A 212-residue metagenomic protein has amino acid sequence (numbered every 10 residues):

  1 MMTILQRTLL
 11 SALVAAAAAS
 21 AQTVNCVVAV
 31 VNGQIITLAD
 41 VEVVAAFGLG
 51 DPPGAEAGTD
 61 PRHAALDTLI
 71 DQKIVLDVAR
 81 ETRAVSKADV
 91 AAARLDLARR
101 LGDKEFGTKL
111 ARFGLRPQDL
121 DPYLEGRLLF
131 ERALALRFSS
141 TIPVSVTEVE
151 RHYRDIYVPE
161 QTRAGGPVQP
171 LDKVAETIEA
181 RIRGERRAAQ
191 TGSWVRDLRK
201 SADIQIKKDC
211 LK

Functional and structural regions predicted by a protein language model:
M1-L9: Bacterial N-terminal signal peptides that target proteins for export
A12-A21: Hydrophobic h-region of N-terminal signal peptides that target proteins for export in Gram-negative bacteria
T23-E42: Short N-terminal segments immediately surrounding and downstream of signal-peptide cleavage
V24-V27, T59-K212: Peptidyl-prolyl cis-trans isomerase
V31-N32, P53, A57, E81: A short N-terminal beta->alpha junction/helix N-cap motif
N32, A46-L49, I70, I74: Short amphipathic alpha-helical segments enriched in leucine
A45-D60: Short, conserved catalytic-motif segment at the N-terminal edge
